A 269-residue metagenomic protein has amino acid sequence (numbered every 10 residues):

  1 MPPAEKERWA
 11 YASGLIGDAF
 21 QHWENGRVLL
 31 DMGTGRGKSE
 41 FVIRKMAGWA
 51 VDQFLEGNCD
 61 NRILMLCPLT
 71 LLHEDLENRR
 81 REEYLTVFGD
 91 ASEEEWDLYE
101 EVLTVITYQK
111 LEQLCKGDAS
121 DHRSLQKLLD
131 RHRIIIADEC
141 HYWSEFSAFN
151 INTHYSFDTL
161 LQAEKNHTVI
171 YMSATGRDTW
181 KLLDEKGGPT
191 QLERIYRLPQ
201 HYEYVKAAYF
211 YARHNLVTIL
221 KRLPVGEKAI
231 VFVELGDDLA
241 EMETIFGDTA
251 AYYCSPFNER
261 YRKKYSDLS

Functional and structural regions predicted by a protein language model:
M1-E24: Pre-Walker A adenine-sensing motif
E24-K45: Walker A/P-loop
V28, I43-L76: Conserved SF1/SF2 helicase motif Ia
N61-L76, K221-A251: Conserved strand-helix element at the start of the C-terminal RecA-like helicase core
M65-L66, T104-T107, I136, H167-A174: Structural recognition of the conserved hydrophobic beta-strand(s) that form the central parallel beta-sheet of P-loop
R80-H122, R260-S269: Inter-Walker segment of RecA-like/P-loop motor cores
Y108-L111, H122-E164, T168: SF2 helicase catalytic motif II
G176-P224: Interdomain hinge/linker at the junction between the two RecA-like core domains of SF2 helicases
